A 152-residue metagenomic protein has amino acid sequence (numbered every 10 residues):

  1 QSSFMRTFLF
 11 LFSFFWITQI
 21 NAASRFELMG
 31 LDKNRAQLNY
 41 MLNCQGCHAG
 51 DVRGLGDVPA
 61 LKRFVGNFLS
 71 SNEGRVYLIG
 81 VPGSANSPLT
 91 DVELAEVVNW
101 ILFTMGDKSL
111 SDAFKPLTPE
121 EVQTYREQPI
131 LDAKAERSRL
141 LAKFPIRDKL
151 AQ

Functional and structural regions predicted by a protein language model:
Q1-F4: Short, Lys/Arg-enriched N-terminal segments with co-localized hydrophobic residues within the first ~10-30 amino acids
T7-T18: Bacterial N-terminal signal peptides
I20-N39, L55: Electrostatic cytochrome c docking/interface patches
G30-G50, S70, V76: Sequence/structural segment immediately N-terminal to covalent heme-attachment motifs in c-type and related
K33, R53-S87: Gly/Gly-Pro-rich "capping" loops immediately C-terminal to redox-active cysteine motifs in periplasmic/lumenal
H48-R53, L102-F103: Detector for the c-type heme attachment site
P88-V98: Mature extracytoplasmic domains of secretory-pathway proteins
V92, F103-Q152: Flexible coil segments in periplasmic/lumen-exposed cytochrome c-class electron-transfer proteins
